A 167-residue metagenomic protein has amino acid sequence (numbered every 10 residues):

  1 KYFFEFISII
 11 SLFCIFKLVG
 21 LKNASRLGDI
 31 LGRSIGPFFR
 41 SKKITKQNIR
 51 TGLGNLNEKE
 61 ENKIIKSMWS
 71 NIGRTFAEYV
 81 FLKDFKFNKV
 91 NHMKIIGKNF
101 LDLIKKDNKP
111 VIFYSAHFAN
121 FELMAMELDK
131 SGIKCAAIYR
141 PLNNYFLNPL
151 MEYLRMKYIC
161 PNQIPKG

Functional and structural regions predicted by a protein language model:
K1-S115, N148-M156: Membrane-anchoring hydrophobic helices of lipid-metabolizing enzymes
D107-K166: Catalytic core of membrane glycerolipid acyltransferases/transacylases, capturing the structured, soluble-facing
